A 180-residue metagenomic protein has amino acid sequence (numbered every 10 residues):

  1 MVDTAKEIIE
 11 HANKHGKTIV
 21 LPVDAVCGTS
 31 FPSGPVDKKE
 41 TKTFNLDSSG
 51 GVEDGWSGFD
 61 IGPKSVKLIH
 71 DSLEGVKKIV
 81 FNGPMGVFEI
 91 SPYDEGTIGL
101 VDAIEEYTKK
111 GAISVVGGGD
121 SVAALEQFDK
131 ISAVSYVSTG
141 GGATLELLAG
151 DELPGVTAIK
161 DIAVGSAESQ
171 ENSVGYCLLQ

Functional and structural regions predicted by a protein language model:
M1-Q180: Active-site loop-to-helix "anion-binding N-cap" substructures in soluble metabolic enzymes
